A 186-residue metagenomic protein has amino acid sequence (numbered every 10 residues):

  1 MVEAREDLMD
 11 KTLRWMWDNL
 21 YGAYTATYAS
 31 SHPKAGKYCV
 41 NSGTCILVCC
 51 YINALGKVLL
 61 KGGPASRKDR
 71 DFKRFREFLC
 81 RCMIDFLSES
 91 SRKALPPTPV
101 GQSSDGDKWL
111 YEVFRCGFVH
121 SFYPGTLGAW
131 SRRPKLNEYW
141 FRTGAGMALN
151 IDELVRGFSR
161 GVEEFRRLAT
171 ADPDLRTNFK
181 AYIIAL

Functional and structural regions predicted by a protein language model:
V2-Y28, N41, G106-D107, S121-L186: Polyanionic, low-complexity intrinsically disordered segments
L8, A35-L47, P64-R67, P99-D107 (+2 more regions): Conserved aromatic-histidine-acidic binding/catalytic patches
G22, Y28, Y38-S91: Short, contiguous, well-structured surface segments enriched in hydrophobic/aromatic residues
A23-G36, Y111, G117-F118: Conserved catalytic-core segments centered on acid/base and nucleophilic motifs
G56-G63, M83-I84, V119, Y123 (+2 more regions): Hydrophobic/aromatic-lined pockets within catalytic cores
P64-P99, W130, M147-L149, P173-L186: Terminal, compositionally biased low-complexity regions
L87-G128: Long, charged low-complexity segments
